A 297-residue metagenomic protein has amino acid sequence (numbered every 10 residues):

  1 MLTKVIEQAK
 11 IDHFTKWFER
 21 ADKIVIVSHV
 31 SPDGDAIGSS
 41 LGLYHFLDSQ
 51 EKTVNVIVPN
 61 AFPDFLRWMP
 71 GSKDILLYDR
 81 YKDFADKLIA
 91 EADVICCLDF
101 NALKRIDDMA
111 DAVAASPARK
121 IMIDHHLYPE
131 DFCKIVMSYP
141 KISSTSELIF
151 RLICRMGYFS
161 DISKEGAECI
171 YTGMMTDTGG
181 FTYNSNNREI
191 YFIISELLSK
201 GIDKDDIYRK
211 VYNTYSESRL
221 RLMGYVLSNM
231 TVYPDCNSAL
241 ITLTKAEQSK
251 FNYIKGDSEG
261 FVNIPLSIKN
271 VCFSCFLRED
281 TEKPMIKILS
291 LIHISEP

Functional and structural regions predicted by a protein language model:
L2-V30, G38-L77, D83-V94, T178-I292: Hydrophobic helix-and-loop "lid/oligomerization" segment in the mid-to-C-terminal part of catalytic domains
V27, S31, C97, M122-I123 (+1 more regions): Generic enzyme active-site microenvironment
G34-S40, L103-D107: Short glycine/serine/threonine-rich phosphate/pyrophosphate-binding segments that cradle anionic phosphate groups
G38, W68-P70, M109, F132-I135 (+2 more regions): Short acidic, glycine/serine/threonine-rich loops at helix termini
L43-Y44, A112-A115, S138-Y139, F192: Glycine-rich, phosphate-binding/catalytic loops in enzymes
L76-I135: Active-site cofactor/cluster-binding pocket
I123-I193: Short alpha-helices
I294-P297: A short, hydrophobic C-terminal helix/tail in secreted or cell-surface proteins
